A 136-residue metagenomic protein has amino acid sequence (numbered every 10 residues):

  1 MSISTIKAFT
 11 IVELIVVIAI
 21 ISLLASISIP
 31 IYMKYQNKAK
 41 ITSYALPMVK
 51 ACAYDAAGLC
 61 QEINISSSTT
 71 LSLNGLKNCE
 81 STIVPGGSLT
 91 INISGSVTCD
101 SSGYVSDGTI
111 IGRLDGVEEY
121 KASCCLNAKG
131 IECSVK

Functional and structural regions predicted by a protein language model:
S2-M33: N-terminal single-pass transmembrane signal-anchor helix
K7, Y35, K121-C125: Short, contiguous strand/loop micro-motifs
I21, Y35-A39, G75: Alpha-helix termini
N37-S67: Membrane-proximal N-terminal amphipathic helix
G58-K136: Periplasmic/extracellular, small/polar-rich flexible segments of pilin-like filament-forming proteins
